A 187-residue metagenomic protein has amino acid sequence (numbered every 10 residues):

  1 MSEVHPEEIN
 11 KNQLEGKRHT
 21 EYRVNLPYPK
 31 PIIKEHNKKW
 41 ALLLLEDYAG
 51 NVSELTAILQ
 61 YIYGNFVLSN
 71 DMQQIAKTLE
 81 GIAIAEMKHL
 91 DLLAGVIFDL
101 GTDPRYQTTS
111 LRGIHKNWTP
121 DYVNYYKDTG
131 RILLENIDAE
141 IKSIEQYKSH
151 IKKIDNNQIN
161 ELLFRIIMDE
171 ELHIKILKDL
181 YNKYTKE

Functional and structural regions predicted by a protein language model:
S2-E187: Non-heme di-metal
